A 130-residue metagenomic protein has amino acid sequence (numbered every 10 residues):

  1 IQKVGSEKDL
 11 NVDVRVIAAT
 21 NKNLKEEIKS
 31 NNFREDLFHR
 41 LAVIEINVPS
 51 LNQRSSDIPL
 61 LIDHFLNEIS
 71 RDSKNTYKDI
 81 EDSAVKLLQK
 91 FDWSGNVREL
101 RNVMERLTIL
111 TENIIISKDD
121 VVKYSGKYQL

Functional and structural regions predicted by a protein language model:
I1-K3: Short gly/ser/thr-rich secondary-structure transition/capping motifs
G5-R15, N23-L130: Nucleotide-binding/hydrolysis machinery
T20: Conserved phosphate-coupling serine/threonine residues in phosphotransfer and NTP-handling enzymes
